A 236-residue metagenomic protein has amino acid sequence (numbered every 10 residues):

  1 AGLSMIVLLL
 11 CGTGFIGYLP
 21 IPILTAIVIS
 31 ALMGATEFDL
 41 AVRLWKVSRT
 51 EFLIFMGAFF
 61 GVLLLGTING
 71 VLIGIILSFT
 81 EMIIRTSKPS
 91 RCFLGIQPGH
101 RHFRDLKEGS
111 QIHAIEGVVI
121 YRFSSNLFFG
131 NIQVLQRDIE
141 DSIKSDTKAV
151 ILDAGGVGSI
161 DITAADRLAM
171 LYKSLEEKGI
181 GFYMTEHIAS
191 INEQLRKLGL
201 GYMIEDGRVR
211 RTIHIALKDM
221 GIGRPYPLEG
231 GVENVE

Functional and structural regions predicted by a protein language model:
A1-G2, P22-T25, W45-L53: Cytoplasmic-side transmembrane-helix entry/capping segments in multi-pass membrane proteins
A1-I21: Helix-loop-helix junctions within the multi-pass membrane cores of secondary transporters/permeases
L9-G14, I29-A41: Short juxtamembrane and helix-loop transition motifs at transmembrane-helix boundaries in membrane proteins
F15-Y18, I23-M33, I73: Transmembrane alpha-helices and their membrane-interface boundaries in multi-pass membrane transporters and channels
G34-L198, Y202-M203, R224, V235-E236: The feature marks cytosolic C-terminal regulatory regions of anion transporters and related permeases
M203-D219: Short acidic-hydrophobic, aromatic-tinged amphipathic segments that line or gate anion-handling sites
H214-E236: A cross-taxonomic marker for long C-terminal extensions/tails that follow the last structured domain
